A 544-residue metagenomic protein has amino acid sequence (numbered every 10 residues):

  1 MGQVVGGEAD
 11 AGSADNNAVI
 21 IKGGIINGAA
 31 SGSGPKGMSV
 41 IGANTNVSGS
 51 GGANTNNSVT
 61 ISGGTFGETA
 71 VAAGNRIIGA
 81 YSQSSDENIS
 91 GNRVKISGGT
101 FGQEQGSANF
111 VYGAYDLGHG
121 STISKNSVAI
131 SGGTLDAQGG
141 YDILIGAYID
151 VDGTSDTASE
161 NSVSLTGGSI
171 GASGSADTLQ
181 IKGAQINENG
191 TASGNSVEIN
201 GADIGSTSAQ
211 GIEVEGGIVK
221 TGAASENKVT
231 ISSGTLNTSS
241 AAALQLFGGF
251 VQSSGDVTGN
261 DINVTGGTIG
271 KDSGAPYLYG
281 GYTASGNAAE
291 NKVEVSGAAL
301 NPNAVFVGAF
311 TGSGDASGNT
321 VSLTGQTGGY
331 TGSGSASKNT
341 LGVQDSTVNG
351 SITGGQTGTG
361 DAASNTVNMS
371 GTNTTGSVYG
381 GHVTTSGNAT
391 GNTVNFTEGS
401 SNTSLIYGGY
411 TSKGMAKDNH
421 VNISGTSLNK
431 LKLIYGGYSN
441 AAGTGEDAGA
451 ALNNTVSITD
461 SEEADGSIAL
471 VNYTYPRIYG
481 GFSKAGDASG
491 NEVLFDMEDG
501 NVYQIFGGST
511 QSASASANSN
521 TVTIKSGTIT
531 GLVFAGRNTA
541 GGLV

Functional and structural regions predicted by a protein language model:
M1-R76, A80-F110, Y115-I143, A147-E213 (+11 more regions): Surface-exposed loop/turn motifs in large extracellular/passenger domains
